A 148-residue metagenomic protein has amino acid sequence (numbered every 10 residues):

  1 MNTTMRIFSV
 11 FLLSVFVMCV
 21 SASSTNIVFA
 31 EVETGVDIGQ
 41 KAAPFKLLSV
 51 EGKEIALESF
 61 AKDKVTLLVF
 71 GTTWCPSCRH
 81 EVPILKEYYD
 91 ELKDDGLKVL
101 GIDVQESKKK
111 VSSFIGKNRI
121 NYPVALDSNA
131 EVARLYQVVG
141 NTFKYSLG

Functional and structural regions predicted by a protein language model:
N2-L12: Bacterial N-terminal signal peptides that target proteins for export
C19-P44: N-proximal helix/coil linker or "cap" segments that precede and/or mark the start of modular domains
K46-T66: A short beta-strand-turn-helix
K62, S113-N121, S128-G148: Thiol/disulfide oxidoreductase modules built on the thioredoxin-like
K64-T66, F70-W74, G140: Short pre-active-site segment immediately N-terminal to redox-active cysteine/selenocysteine motifs in thiol-based
L67-L68, V99, K144: Hydrophobic beta-strand anchors of alpha/beta hydrolase catalytic cores
F70-E87: Conserved redox-active cysteine motifs that mediate thiol-disulfide chemistry, especially di-cysteine Cys-X(1-2)-Cys
L97-K108, N121-N129: Thiol-based oxidoreductase modules, predominantly thioredoxin-like and allied folds used for disulfide exchange
